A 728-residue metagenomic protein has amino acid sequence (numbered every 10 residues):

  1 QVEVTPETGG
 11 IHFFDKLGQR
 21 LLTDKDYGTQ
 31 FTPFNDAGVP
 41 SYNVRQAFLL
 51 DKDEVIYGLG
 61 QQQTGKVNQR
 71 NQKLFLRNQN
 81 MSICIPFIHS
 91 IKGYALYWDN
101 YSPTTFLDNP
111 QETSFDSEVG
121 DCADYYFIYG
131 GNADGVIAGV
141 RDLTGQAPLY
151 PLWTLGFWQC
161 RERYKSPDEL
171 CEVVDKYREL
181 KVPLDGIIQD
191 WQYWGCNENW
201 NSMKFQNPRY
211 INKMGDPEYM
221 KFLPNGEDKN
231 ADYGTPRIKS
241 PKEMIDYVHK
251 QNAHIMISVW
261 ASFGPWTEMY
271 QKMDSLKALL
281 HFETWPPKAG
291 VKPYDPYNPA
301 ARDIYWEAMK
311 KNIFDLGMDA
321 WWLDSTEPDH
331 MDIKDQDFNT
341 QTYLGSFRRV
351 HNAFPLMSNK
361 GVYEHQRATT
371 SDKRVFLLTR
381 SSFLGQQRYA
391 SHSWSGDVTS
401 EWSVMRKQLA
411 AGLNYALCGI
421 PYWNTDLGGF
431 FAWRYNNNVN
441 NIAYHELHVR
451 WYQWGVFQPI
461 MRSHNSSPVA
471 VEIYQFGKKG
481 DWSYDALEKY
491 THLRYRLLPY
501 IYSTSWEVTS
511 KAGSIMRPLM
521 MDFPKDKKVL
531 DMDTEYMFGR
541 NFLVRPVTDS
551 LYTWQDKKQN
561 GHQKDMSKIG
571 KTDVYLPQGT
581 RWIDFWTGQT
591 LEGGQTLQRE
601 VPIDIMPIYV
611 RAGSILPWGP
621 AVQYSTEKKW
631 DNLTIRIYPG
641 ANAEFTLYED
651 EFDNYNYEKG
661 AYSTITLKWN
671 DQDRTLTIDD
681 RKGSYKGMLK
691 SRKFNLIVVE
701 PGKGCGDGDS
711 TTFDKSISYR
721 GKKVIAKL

Functional and structural regions predicted by a protein language model:
V2, F13, L543-P546, R674-G683: Short, well-ordered beta-strand segments enriched in hydrophobic/aromatic residues
V4-G10, L576-T580: A short, compositionally biased
V4-T8, E118-V119, D228, K668-R674 (+1 more regions): Short, ordered beta-strand-loop transition motifs
P6-R20, N100-S102, D679-Y685, L728: Secondary-structure transition/turn motif
E7-G9, K16-Q19, K25-Q30, Y685-G704: Extended Gly/Ser/Thr-rich low-complexity repeat segments, especially those forming or decorating extracellular
G18-I605, R611: Catalytic-domain carbohydrate-binding cleft regions of carbohydrate-active enzymes
I605-K723: Accessory, solvent-exposed terminal regions and/or long lumenal/extracellular loops of proteins
